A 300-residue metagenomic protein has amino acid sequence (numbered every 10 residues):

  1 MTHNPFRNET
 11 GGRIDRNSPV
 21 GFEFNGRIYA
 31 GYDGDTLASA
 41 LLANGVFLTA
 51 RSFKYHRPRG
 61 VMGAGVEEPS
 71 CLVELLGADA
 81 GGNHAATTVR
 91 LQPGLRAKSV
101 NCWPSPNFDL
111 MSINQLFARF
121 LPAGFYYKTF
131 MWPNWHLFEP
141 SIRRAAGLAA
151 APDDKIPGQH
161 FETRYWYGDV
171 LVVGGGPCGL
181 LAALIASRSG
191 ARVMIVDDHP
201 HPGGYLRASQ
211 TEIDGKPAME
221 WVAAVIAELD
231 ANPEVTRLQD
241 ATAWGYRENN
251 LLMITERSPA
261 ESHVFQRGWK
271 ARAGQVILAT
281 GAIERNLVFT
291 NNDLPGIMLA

Functional and structural regions predicted by a protein language model:
M1-A149, P157: Signature of N-terminal electron-transfer/Fe-S-associated modules in redox systems
G26-I28, P58-V61, S209-G215, T242: Conserved short loop/turn motifs at secondary-structure junctions
G34-D35, G174-G176, G281: A short acidic Gly-Thr/Ser loop motif
F47, R192, T236: Residue-level detector of anion-binding/catalytic polar loops
H56-M62, S99-L171, V225-A300: FAD-binding core/adjacent interface of flavoenzyme oxidoreductases
G63-E67, A208-E212, K216-P217, L252-I254: Short low-complexity, flexible loop/linker segments enriched in glycine and/or proline with clustered acidic
G168-A231, V288-N292, A300: Beta1-alpha1 glycine-rich phosphate/pyrophosphate-binding loop at the start of Rossmann-like nucleotide-binding domains
